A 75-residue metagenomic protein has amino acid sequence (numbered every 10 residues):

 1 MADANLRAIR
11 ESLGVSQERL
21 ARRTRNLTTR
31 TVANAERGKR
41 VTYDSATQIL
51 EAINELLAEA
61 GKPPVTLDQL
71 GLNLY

Functional and structural regions predicted by a protein language model:
M1-L13, K62-L72: A short, Lys/Arg-rich alpha-helix, primarily the initiator
N5, S16, T42-S45: Residues that mark the N-terminal boundary/hinge immediately upstream of a DNA-recognition element
L6, L20-A21, V32-A35: Conserved hydrophobic/aromatic packing and binding residues within compact polymer-binding modules
R10, A21-R22, L50: The alpha-helix within a helix-turn-helix
L13, T24-R25: Core residues of bacterial helix-turn-helix
T24, E36, G71-L74: A general structural motif at alpha-helix termini
N26-V41: Recognition helix of helix-turn-helix/homeodomain-like DNA-binding domains that insert into the DNA major groove
Y43-P64: DNA major-groove recognition helix of helix-turn-helix/homeodomain DNA-binding modules
